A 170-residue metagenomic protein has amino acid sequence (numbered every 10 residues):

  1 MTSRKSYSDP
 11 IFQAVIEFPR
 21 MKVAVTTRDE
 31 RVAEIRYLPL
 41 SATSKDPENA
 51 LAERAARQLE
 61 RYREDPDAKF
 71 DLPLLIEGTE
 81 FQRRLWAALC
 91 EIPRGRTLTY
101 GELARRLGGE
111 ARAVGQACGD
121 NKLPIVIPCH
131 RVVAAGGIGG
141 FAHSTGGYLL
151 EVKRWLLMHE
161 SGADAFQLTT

Functional and structural regions predicted by a protein language model:
M1-G109, H159-T170: Basic nucleic-acid-binding alpha-helical/helix-turn surface characteristic of O6-alkylguanine DNA
Y37-P39, A135-I138: Acidic/polar active-site rim loop that often engages polyanionic ligands
G119: Residue-level detection of the helix-turn-helix DNA-binding "recognition helix"
K122-L123: C-terminal flanking helix
V126-A134: Short Lys/Arg-enriched helix C-cap and helix-to-coil transition segments that create basic nucleic-acid-contact patches
G136-T170: …primarily DNA-binding HTH/wHTH and HhH modules…
